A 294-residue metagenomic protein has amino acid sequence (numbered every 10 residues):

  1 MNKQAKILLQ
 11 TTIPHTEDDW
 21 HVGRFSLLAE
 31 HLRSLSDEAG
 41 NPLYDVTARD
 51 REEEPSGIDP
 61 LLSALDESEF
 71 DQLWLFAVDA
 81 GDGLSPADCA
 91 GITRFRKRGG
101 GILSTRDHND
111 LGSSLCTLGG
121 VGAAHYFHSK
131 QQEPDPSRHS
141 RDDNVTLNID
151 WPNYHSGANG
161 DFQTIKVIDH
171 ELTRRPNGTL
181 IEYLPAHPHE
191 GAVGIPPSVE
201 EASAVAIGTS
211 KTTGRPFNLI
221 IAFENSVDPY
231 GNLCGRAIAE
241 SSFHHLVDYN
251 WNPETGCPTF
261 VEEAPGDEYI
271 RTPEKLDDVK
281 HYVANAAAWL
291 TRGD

Functional and structural regions predicted by a protein language model:
M1-S34, E69-W74, G112, A204-D294: Extracellular ligand-binding/catalytic regions of CAZymes and related secreted enzymes and adhesion modules
K6-V121: Helical hinge/lid and interdomain linker segments adjacent to catalytic or ligand-binding clefts that mediate domain
Q10, A80-T179: A glycine-rich, often tryptophan-bearing local segment used as a flexible ligand/cofactor-contacting loop or short
H15, H21, H31, H108 (+7 more regions): Histidine (H) residue identity feature
H21, D45-A64, S113, T117-D143 (+2 more regions): Surface-exposed intrinsically disordered loops and tails
G23, G40, G57, G81-G83 (+14 more regions): Residue-identity detector for glycine
R24, R33, R49-R51, R94-R98 (+7 more regions): Arginine residue identity/basic-tract feature
I58, Q132-S241: Catalytic beta-strand/loop cores that center a nucleophilic Ser/Cys/Thr and support acyl-enzyme chemistry
